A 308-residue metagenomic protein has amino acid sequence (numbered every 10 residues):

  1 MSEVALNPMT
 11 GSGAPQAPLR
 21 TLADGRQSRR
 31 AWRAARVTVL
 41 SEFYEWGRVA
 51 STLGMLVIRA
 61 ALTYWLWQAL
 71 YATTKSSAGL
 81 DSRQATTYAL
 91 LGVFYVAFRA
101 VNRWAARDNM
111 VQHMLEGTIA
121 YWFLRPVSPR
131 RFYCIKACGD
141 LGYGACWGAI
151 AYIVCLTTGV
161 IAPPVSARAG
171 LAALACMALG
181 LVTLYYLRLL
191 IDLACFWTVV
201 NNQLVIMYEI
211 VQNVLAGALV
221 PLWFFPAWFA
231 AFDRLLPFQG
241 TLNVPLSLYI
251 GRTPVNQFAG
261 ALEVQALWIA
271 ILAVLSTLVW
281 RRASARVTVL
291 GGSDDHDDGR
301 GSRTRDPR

Functional and structural regions predicted by a protein language model:
S2-R308: Hydrophobic transmembrane alpha-helices and immediately adjacent juxtamembrane helices of multi-pass inner-membrane
